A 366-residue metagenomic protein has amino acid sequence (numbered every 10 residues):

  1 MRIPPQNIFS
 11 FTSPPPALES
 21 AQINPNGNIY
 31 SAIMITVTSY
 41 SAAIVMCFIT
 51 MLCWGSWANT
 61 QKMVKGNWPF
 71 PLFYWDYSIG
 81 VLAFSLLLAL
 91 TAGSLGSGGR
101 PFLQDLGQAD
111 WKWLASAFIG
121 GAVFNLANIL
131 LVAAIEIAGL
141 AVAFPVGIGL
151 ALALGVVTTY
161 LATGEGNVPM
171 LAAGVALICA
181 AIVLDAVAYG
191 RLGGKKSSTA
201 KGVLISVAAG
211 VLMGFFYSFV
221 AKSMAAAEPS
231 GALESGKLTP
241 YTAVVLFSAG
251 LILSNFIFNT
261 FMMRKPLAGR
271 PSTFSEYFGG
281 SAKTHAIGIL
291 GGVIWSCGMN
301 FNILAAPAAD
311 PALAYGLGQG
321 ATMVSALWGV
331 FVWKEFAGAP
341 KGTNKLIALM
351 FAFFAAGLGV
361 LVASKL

Functional and structural regions predicted by a protein language model:
I8-I33: Short, Lys/Arg-enriched N-terminal segments with co-localized hydrophobic residues within the first ~10-30 amino acids
I33-L366: Polytopic alpha-helical membrane proteins, predominantly small-molecule transporters/carriers
